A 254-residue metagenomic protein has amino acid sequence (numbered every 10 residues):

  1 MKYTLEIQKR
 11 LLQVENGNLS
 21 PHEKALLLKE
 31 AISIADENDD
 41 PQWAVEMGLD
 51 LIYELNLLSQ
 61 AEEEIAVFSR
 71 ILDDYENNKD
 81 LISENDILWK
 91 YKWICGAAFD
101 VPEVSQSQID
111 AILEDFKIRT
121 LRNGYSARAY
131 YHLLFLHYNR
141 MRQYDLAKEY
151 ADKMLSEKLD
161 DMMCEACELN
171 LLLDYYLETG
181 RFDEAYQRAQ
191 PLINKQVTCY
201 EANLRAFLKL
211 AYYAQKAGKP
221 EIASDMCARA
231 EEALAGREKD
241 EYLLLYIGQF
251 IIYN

Functional and structural regions predicted by a protein language model:
M1-L11, A44-V45, I87-K92, N123-H132 (+3 more regions): Generic helix N-cap/helix-start motif at coil->alpha-helix transitions
Q8-N16, E30-A31, Q42-Q60, N85-D100 (+2 more regions): Non-membrane alpha-helical segments in proteins
G17-E30, L58-D73, D100-D115, Y138-K153 (+2 more regions): Helix-turn-helix repeat elements of alpha-solenoid scaffolds
P21-H22, M47, E76-K79, S83-Y91 (+4 more regions): Inter-domain helical "communication" segments and dimerization helices that couple sensory or membrane-embedded modules
S33-D40, L72-L81, E114-Y125, D152-M163 (+2 more regions): Solenoid-like repeat scaffolds
L121-R128, H132-L133, R142-Y150, S156-Q187 (+1 more regions): Alpha-solenoid helical repeat scaffolds
D174-A189, I193-N254: Alpha-helical scaffold segments of alpha-solenoid architecture
